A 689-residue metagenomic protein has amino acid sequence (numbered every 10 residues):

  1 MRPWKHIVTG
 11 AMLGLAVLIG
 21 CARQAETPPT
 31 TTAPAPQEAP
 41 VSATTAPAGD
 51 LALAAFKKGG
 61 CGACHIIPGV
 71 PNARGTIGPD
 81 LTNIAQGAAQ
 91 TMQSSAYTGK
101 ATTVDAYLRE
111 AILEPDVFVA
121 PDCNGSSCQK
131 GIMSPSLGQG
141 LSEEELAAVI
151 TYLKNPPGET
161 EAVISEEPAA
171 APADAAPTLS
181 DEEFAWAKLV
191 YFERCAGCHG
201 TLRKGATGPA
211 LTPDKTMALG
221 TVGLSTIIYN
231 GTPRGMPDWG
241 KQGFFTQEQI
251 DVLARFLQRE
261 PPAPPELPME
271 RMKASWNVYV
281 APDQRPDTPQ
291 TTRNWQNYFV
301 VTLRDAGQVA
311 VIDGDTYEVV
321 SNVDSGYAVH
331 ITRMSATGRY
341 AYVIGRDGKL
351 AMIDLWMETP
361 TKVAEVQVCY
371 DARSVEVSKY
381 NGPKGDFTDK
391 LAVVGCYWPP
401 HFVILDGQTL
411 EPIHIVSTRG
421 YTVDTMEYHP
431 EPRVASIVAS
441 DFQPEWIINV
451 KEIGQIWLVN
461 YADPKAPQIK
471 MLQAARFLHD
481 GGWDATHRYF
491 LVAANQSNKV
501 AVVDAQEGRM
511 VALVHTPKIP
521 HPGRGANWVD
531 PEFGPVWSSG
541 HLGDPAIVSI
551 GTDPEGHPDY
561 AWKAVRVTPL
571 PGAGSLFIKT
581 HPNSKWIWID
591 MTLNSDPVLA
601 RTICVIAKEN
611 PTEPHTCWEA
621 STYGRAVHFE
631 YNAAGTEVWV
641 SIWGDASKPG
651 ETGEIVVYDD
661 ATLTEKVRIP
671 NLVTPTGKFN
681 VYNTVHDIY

Functional and structural regions predicted by a protein language model:
M1-A11: Bacterial N-terminal signal peptides that target proteins for export
G10-L18: Bacterial N-terminal signal peptides
C21-Q24: Bacterial signal peptide processing site
P28-A54: Post-signal peptide N-terminal segment of mature Sec-exported envelope proteins
P47, L53-T102, L113-Q129, N155-P168 (+5 more regions): Periplasmic/extracellular electron-transfer cofactor-ligation site, primarily the c-type cytochrome heme-c attachment
A101-R109, Q247-I250: Amphipathic alpha-helical transducer elements in NTP-driven molecular machines
Q129-A169, Q242-E270: C-terminal capping alpha-helices of c-type cytochrome domains
A173-D181, T201, S225-T226, N230 (+2 more regions): Predominantly soluble domains enriched in secretory-pathway, periplasmic, or organellar proteins
